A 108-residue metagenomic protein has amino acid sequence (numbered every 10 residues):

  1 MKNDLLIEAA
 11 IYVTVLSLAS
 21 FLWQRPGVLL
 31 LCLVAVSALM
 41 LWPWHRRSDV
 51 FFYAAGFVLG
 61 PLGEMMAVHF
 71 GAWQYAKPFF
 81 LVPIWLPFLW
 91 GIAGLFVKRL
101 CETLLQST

Functional and structural regions predicted by a protein language model:
M1-T108: Aromatic-rich, lipid-facing transmembrane alpha helices and their immediate juxtamembrane interface loops in integral
